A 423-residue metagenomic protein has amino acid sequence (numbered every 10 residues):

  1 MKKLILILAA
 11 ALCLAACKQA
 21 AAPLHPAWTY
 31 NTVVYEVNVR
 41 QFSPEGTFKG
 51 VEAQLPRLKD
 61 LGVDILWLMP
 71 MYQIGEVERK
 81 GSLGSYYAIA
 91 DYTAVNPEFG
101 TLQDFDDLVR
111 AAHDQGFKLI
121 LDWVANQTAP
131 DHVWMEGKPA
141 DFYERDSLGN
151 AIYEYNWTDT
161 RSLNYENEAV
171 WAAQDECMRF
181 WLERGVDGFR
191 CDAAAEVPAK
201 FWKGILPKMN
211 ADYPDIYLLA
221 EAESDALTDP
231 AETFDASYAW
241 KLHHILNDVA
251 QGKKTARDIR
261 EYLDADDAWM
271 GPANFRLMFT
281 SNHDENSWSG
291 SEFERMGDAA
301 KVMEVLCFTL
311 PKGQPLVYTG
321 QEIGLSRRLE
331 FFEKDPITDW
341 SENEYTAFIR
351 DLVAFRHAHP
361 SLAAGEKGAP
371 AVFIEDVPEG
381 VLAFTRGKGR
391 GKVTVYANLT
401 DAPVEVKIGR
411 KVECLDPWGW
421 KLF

Functional and structural regions predicted by a protein language model:
A15-A16: C-terminal motif of bacterial Sec signal peptides marking the signal peptidase cleavage site
Q19-K49, L55-D64, P70-R184, G204-Y213: Substrate-binding/active-site clefts of carbohydrate-active enzymes
V33-Y35, L66-L68, L119-L121, F189 (+4 more regions): Hydrophobic faces of well-ordered beta-strands that scaffold small-molecule active sites in alpha/beta enzyme cores
V37, L58, L68, Y92 (+10 more regions): Conserved, mostly hydrophobic/aromatic
V109-R110, D192-R276, L306-T309, G324-F355 (+4 more regions): Active-site-proximal helices and loops of the catalytic beta/alpha 8
G271-R295: Active-site clefts of carbohydrate-active enzymes
V372-I408: Carbohydrate-binding surface patches
L399-F423: C-terminal beta-sandwich/jelly-roll accessory domains of carbohydrate-active enzymes
